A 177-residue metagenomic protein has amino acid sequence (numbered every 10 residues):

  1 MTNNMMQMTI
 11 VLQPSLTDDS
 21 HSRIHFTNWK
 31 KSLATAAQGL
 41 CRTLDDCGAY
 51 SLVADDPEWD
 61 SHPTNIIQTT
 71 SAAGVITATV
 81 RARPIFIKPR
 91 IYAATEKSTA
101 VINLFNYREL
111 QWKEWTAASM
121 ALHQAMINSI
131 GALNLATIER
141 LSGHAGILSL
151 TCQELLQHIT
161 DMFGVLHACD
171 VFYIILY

Functional and structural regions predicted by a protein language model:
M1-Y177: N-terminal Lys/Arg-enriched interaction segments
